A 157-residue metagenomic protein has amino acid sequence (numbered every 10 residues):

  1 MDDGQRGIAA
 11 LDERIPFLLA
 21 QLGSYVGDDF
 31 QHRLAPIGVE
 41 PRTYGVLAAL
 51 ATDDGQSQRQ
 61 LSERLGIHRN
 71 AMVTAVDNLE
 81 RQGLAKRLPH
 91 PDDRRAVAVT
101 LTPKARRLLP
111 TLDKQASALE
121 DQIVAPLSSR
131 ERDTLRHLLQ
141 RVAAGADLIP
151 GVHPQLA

Functional and structural regions predicted by a protein language model:
M1-I37, L156-A157: N-terminal leader segment of winged-helix/HTH proteins
M1-I8, R130-A157: C-terminal regulatory/oligomerization modules of transcriptional regulators
R14, L18, Y25, G45-A48 (+2 more regions): Pre-recognition alpha-helix immediately N-terminal to the DNA-recognition helix within helix-turn-helix or winged-helix
A20-G23, A48-T52, D113, Q140: Short, locally clustered residues in the helix-turn-helix/winged-helix DNA-binding domain
G27, G55, D77-A144: Charged, amphipathic alpha-helical coiled-coil/dimerization segments
E40-R42, S57, T102: Residues that mark the N-terminal boundary/hinge immediately upstream of a DNA-recognition element
A49, R64, Q82: Residues within the alpha-helical elements of helix-turn-helix
H68-A71: Helix-turn-helix DNA-binding motif, specifically the short coil turn and the N-cap/start of the second
